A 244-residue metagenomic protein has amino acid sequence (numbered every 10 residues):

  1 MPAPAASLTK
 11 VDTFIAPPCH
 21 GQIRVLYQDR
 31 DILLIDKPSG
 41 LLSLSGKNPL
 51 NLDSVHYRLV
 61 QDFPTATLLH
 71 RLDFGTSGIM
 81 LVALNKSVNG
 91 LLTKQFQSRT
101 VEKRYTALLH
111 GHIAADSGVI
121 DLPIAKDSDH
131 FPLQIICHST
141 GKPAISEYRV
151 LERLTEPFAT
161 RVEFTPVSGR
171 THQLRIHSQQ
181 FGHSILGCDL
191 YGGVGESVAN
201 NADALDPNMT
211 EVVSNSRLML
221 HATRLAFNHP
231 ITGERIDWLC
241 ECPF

Functional and structural regions predicted by a protein language model:
M1-D31, P38-L42, R175-F244: Pseudouridine synthases involved in rRNA/tRNA modification
M1-I145, R149-P157, P243-F244: RNA pseudouridine synthases
L92, R170-S178: Short beta-strand segments enriched for Tyr within beta-sheet-rich domains, predominantly fibronectin type III
H138, P166, H229-P230: Short, acidic, Ser/Thr-enriched surface-loop or helix-capping motifs
T155-F158, I231-G233: Short, solvent-exposed loop/turn segments that connect beta-strands within catalytic domains and beta-strand-rich
V162-F164: Short histidine-centered loop motifs in beta-beta connectors
V167-R170, C242-F244: Short solvent-exposed strand/turn elements
